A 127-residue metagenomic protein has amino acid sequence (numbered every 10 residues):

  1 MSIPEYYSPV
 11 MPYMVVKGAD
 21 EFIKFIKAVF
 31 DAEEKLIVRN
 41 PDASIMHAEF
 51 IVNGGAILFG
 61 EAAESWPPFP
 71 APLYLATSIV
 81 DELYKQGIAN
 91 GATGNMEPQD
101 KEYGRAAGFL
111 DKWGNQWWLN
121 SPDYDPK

Functional and structural regions predicted by a protein language model:
M1-E5, V38, M46, F59 (+1 more regions): Vicinal oxygen chelate
M1-K24, K35-L36, A71-L73, N120-K127: N-terminal beta-strand motif that seeds the catalytic metal site of vicinal oxygen chelate
P9-K17, H47-I51, A62-I88, R105-L110: Vicinal oxygen chelate
K17, D31, G55: Residue-level marker of positions within ordered structural domains that often coincide with functionally constrained
D20-V29, A107, N115-Q116: Conserved active-site alpha-helix within GNAT-family acetyltransferase domains
A28-K35, G91-T93: Conserved acetyl-CoA-binding loop of GNAT-fold acetyltransferases
E34-P70, W117-S121: Conserved short beta-strand elements that form part of the metal-binding/catalytic scaffold of enzyme active sites
